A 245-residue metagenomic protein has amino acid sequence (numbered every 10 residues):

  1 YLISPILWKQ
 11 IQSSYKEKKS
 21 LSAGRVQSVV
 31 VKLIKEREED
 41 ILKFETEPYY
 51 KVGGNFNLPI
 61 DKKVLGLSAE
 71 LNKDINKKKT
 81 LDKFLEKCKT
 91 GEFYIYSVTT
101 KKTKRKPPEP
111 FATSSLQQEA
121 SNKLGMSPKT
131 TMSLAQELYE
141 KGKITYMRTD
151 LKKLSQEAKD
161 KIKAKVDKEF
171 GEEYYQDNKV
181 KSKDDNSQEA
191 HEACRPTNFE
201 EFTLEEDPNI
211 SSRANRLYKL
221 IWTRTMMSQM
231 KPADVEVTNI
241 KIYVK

Functional and structural regions predicted by a protein language model:
Y1-T100, A193-K245: Phosphate-backbone binding and catalysis cores of DNA-processing enzymes
L81-L217, T225, Q229, A233-V237: Structured DNA-binding interfaces in DNA transaction proteins
